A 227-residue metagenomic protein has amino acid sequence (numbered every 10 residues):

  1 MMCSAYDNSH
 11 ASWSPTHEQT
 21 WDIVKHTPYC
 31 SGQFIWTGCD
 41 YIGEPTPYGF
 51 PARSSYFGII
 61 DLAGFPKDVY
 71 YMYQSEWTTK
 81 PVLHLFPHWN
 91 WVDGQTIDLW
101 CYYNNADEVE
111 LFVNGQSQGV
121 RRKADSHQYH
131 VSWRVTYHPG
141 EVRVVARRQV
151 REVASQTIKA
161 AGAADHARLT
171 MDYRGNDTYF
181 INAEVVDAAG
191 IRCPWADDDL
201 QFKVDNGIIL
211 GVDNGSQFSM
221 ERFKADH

Functional and structural regions predicted by a protein language model:
M1, H166-R174, F223-H227: Short, intrinsically disordered, charge-balanced linker/junction segments flanking boundaries in proteins
M1-D125, H130-R151: Extended substrate-binding grooves/exosites of carbohydrate-active enzymes
F86, T136-H138, K159-A161, T170-R174 (+2 more regions): A structural detector for beta-sheet-dominated domains
L99-Y103, V145, D177-C193: Beta-strand-rich structural segments
N104-Q118, Q156-T157, A189-E221: Short flexible loop/turn segments that cap and initiate beta-strands
R121-S126, Q217-D226: Short, acidic Ser/Thr/Gly-rich low-complexity loop/linker segments typical of extracellular and cell-surface proteins
V150-G162: Edge beta-strands of extracellular beta-sandwich domains
G162-F180, V186-D187: Beta-strand-rich domain onsets/edges
